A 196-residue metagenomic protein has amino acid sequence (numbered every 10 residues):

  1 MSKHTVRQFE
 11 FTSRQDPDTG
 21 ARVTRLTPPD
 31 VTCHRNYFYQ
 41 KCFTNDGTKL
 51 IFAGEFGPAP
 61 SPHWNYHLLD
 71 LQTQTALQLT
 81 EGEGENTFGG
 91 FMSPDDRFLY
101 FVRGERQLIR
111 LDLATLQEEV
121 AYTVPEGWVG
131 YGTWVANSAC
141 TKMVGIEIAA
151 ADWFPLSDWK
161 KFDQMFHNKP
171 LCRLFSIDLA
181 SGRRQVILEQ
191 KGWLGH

Functional and structural regions predicted by a protein language model:
M1-T24, N168, R173: Blade/loop signatures of beta-propeller domains
R14-T19, R25-P29, F43-N45, K49-E81: Beta-propeller domains
G20, Y37-F38, H63, C140 (+1 more regions): A structure-centric signal for secondary-structure junctions around beta-strands
C33, T75, D152-W153: Eukaryotic short linear interaction motifs
H34-N45, G132-W134: Signature of short aromatic-glycine-proline-rich micro-motifs recurring in repeat-based ectodomains
G47, Q72-T73, A114-T115, A180-S181: Asp-box/BNR beta-propeller loop motif
H67-L69, I109, F175-I177: Conserved hydrophobic/aromatic positions in well-ordered beta-strands
T80-R173, G182-L194: Asp-box/WD-like beta-propeller blade repeats and closely related beta-sheet repeat scaffolds
